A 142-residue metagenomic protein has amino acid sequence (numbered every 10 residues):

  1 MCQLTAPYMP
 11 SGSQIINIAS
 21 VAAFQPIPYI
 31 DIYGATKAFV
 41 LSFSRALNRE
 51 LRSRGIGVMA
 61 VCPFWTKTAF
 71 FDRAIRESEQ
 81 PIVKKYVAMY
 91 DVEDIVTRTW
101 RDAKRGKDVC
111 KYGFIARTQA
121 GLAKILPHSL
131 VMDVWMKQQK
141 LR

Functional and structural regions predicted by a protein language model:
C2, T36: Active-site helix of classical SDR
P7-M9, Q25, A46-G57: Active-site-adjacent segment of SDR/Rossmann-fold oxidoreductases
S13: Glycine-centered, small-residue-biased loops immediately flanking beta-strands in adenine/cofactor-binding cores
S20: Residue(s) in the substrate-gating loop at a strand-loop-helix junction that position the organic substrate next
P26-G34: Active-site loop-to-helix junction immediately N-terminal to the catalytic Tyr of the SDR YXXXK motif in Rossmann-fold
A38-R45, R49, T97: Conserved active-site helix of classical SDR/Rossmann-fold NAD(P)-dependent CH-OH oxidoreductases
S53-F114: SDR active-site lid
K107-Q139: A transmembrane-helix-recognition feature enriched in membrane-embedded lipid enzymes and envelope glyco-/phospholipid
